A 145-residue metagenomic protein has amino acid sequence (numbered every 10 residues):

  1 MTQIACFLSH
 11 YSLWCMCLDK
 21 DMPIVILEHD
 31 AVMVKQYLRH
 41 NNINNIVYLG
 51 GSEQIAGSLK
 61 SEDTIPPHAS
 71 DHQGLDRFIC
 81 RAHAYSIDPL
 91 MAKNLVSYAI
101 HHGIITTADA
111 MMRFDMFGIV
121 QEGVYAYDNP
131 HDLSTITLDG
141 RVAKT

Functional and structural regions predicted by a protein language model:
M1-L27, A31-T145: An acidic/histidine-cluster motif and surrounding catalytic segment that typifies divalent-metal-assisted enzyme active
